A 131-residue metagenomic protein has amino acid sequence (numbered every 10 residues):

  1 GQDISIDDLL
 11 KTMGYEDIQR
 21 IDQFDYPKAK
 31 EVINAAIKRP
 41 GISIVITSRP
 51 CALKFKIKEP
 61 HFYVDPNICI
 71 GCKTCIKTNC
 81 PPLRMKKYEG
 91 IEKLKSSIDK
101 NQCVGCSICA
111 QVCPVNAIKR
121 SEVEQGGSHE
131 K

Functional and structural regions predicted by a protein language model:
G1-V32: Conserved thiamine diphosphate
Y15, R39-I44, E59, C80 (+2 more regions): Active-site lining segments that contact anionic ligands and/or coordinate catalytic metals
D17-I18, K56-N67, Y88-I98: Short beta-alpha connecting loops at secondary-structure transitions that line or flank enzyme active sites
I21-K56: Catalytic cores of enzyme domains
I70-S97, I108-G126: Iron-sulfur cluster-binding cysteine motifs and their immediate structural context in ferredoxin-like electron-transfer
H129-K131: ATP-dependent carboxylate/acyl-activation modules
